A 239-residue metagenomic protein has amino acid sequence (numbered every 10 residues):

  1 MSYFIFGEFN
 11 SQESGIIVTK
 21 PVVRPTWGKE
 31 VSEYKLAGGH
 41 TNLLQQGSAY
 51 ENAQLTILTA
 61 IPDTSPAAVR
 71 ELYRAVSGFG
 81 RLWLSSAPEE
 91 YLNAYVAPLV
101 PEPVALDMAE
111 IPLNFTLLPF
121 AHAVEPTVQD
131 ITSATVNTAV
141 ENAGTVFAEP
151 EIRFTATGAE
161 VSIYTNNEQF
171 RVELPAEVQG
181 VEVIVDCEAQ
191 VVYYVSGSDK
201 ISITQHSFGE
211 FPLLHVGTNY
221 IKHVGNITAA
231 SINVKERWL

Functional and structural regions predicted by a protein language model:
M1-Y34: Polar/acidic, low-complexity leader/linker segments enriched in S/T/G and N/D
F4-E8, T116-L118, Y193, L213: Mixed-charge, glycine-accented linear interaction segment located at domain edges/termini
N10-K20, Y91-P98, F170-A176, S202-S207: Short amphipathic beta-strand/extended segments with alternating polar/hydrophobic composition
V22, W27, R81-E125: Short beta-strand and beta-hairpin "edge-sheet" elements
Y34-D63, D107-A121, N219: Oligomerization/assembly interface segments of phage tail-like spikes and tubes
T64-R70, A123-P126: Short, solvent-exposed secondary-structure capping/transition elements
A68-G78: Short amphipathic alpha-helices in soluble, non-transmembrane regions that often serve as interface/regulatory elements
A123-L239: Intrinsically disordered, low-complexity segments enriched in serine, threonine, and glycine
